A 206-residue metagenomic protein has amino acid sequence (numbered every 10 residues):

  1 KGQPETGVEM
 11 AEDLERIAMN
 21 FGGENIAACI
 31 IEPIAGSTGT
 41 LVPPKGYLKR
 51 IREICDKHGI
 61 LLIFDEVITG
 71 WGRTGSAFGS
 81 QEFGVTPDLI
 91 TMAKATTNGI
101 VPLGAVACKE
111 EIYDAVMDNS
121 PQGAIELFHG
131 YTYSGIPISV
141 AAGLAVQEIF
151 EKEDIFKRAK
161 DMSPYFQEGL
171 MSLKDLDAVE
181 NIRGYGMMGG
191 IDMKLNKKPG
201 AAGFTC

Functional and structural regions predicted by a protein language model:
K1-C206: Conserved N-terminal phosphate-binding loop of PLP-dependent enzymes in the Aspartate aminotransferase
